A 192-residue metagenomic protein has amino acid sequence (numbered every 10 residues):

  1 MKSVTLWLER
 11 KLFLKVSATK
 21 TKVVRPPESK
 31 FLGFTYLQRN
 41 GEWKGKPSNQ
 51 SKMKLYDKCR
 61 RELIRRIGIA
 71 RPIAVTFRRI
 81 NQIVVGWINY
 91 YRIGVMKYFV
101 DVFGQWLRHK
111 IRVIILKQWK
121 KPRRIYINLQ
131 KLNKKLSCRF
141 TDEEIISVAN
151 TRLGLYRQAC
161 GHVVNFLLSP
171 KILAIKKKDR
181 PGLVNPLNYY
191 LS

Functional and structural regions predicted by a protein language model:
M1-S192: Non-catalytic terminal/accessory segments
